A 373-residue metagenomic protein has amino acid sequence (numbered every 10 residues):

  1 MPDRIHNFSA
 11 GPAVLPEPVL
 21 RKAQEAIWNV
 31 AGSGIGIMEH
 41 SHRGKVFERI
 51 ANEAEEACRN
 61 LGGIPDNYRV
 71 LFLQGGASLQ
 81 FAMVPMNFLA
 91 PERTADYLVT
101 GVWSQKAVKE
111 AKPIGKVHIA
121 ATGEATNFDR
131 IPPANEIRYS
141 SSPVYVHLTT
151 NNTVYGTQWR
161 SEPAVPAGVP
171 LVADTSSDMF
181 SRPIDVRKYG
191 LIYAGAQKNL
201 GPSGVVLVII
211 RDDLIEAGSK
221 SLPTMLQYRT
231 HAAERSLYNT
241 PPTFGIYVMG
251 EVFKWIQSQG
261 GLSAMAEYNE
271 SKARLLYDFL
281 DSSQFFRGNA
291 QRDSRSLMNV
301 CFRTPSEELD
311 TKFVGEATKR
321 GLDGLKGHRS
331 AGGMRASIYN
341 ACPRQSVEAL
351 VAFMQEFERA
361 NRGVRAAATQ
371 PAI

Functional and structural regions predicted by a protein language model:
M1, I5, K319, H328-I373: PLP-dependent enzyme catalytic core of the Aspartate aminotransferase-like
R4-E55: A glycine-/small-polar-enriched, mobile loop at the entrance of the PLP active site in fold-type I
G11, A111, T122-M179: Active-site phosphate-binding strand-loop segment of PLP-dependent enzymes
G34-Q80, N87, V102, E110: Conserved N-terminal alpha-helix of the aminotransferase class I/II PLP-enzyme fold
S78-V146: PLP-dependent aminotransferase-like
V172, V186-Q197, V206: Conserved active-site segment immediately N-terminal to the catalytic lysine that forms the internal aldimine
A196-Y277, Q291, N361: Active-site C-terminal subdomain of aminotransferase-like
F286-A317: Conserved PLP-binding catalytic core of the aspartate aminotransferase-like
